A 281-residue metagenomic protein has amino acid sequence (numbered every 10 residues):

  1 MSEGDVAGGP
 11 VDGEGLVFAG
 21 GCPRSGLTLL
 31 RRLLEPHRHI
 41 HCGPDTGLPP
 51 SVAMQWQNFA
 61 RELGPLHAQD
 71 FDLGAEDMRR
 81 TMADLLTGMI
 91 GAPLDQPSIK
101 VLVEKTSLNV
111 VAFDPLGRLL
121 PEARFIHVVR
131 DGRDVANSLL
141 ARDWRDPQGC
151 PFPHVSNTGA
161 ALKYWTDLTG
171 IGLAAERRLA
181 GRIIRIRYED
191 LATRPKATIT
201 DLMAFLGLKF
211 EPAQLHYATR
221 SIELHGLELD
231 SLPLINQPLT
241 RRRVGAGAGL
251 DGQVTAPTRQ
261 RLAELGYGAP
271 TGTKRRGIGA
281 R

Functional and structural regions predicted by a protein language model:
M1-F18, L140-W144, Q148-G149, T169-R177 (+2 more regions): PAPS-dependent sulfotransferases, especially Golgi type II membrane carbohydrate sulfotransferases
M1-T87, S221, H225: PAPS-dependent sulfotransferase catalytic core
R32-L33, S51, N137, P195 (+1 more regions): Generic hydrophobic alpha-helical membrane-span motif
E35, G117-R118, T219, A263: Alpha-helix boundary recognition
G43-P44, I126, P212, T271: A generic structural-conservation signal
D45-G47, Y188, Q214-L215, K274: Proline- and acidic/polar-enriched loop/turn elements at helix boundaries
Q57, G64, Q96-Q214, L224-Q237: PAPS-dependent sulfotransferase catalytic domain
G91: Conserved alpha-helical scaffold flanking the Walker A/P-loop in AAA+ ATPase domains
